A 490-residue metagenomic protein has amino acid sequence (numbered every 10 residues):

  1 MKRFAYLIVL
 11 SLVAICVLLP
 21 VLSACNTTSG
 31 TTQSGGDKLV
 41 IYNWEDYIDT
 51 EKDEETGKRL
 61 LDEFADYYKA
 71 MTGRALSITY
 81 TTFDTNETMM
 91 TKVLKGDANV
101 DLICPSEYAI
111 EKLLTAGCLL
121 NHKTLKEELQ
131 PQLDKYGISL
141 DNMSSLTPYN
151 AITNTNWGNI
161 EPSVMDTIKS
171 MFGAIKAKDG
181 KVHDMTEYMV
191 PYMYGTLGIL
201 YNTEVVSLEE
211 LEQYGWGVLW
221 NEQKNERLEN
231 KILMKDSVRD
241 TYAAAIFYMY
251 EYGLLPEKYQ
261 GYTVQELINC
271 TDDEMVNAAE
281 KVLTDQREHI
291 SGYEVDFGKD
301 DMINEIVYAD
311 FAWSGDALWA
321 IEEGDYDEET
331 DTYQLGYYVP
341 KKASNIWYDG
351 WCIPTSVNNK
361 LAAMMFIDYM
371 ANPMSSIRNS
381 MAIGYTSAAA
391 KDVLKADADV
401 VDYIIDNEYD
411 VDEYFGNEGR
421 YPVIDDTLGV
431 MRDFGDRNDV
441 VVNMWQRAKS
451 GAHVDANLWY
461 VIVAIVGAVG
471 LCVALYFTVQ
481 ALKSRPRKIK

Functional and structural regions predicted by a protein language model:
L18-G35, T478-P486: Sec-dependent signal peptide cleavage junction
G30-A116, Q132, G137: Early extracytoplasmic/lumenal segment of secretory-pathway proteins
A75, T79-T91, E107-Y194, E209-E212 (+1 more regions): Hinge/lid segment of periplasmic solute-binding proteins
Q130-P131, K135, E280-T284, T330-T355: Periplasmic-binding protein-like
S170-M193, L197, Q223-Q260: Extracytoplasmic/periplasmic solute-binding protein
L233-M234, D240-F247, E251-Q334: Ligand-binding pocket segment of bilobal, Venus flytrap-like solute-binding proteins
N345, D349-D425: Mature extracytoplasmic/periplasmic domains
E413-K490: Conserved C-terminal helix/tail region of periplasmic/extracytoplasmic solute-binding proteins
